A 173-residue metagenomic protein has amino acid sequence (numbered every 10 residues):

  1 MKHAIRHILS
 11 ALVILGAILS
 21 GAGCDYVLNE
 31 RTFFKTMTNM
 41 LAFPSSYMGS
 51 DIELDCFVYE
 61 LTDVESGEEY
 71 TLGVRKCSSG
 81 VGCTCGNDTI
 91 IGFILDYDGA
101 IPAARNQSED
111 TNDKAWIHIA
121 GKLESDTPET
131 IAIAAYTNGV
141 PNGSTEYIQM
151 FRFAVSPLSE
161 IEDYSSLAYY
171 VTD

Functional and structural regions predicted by a protein language model:
M1-K2, A22: Long, contiguous non-domain N-terminal segments
K2-L9: Bacterial N-terminal signal peptides that target proteins for export
S10-I18: Bacterial N-terminal signal peptides
S20-D173: OB-fold and OB-like single-stranded nucleic-acid-recognition modules and their adjacent interaction interfaces
